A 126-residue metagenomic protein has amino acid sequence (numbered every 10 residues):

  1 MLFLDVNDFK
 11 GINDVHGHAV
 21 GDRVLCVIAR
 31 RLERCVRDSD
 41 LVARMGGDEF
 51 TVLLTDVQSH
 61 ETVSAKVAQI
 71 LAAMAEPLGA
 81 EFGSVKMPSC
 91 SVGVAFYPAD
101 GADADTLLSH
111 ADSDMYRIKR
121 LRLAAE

Functional and structural regions predicted by a protein language model:
F3, L54, V94-F96: Sensory input modules used in signal transduction, predominantly PAS/LOV/GAF but also related non-catalytic regulatory
N7-R37, A43-G47, T51-V52, Q58-A68 (+2 more regions): Conserved long alpha-helical elements within nucleotide-processing catalytic cores of c-di-GMP signaling and class III
R44-M45, M74-S91, L123: Catalytic core regions of nucleotide second-messenger enzymes
F50, C90-V94: A structural signal for short, well-ordered beta-strand segments
S64-A68, F82-G83, F96-E126: Catalytic-core segments of nucleotide cyclases and related cyclic-nucleotide turnover enzymes
L71: Short alpha-helical N-box/ATP-lid segment at the N-terminus of the HATPase_c
